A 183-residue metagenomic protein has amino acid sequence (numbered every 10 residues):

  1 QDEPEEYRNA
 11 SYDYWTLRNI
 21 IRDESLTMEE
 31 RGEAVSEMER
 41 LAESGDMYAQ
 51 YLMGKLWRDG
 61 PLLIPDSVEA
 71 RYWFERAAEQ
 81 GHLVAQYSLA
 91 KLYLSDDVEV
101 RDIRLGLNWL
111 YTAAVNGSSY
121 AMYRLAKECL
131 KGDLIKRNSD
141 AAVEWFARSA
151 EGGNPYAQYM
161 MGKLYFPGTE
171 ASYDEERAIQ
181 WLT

Functional and structural regions predicted by a protein language model:
Q1-N9: Long, contiguous interaction/recruitment modules in multidomain scaffold/adaptor proteins
N9, D13, D23-E24, E30 (+11 more regions): Short helix-capping/linker turns of helical repeat alpha-solenoids
Y14-W15, Y51, Y72, Y87 (+4 more regions): TPR/TPR-like alpha-solenoid signature
T16-D23, L52-D59, S88-S95, R124-K131 (+2 more regions): Hydrophobic face of amphipathic alpha-helices that form TPR/SEL1-like repeat modules and related alpha-solenoid
T27-S36, I64-W73, E99-W109, K136-W145 (+1 more regions): Structural signature of tandem alpha-helical TPR/SEL1-like repeats, specifically the intra-repeat loop/turn
E39-L41, R76-A77, T112-A113, R148-S149: Canonical positions in the second alpha-helix
Y51-L52, S67, Y87-S88, I103 (+4 more regions): Alpha-solenoid helical repeat scaffolds
V68, Y72-V98, R104-T112, Y120 (+1 more regions): A generic tandem-repeat structural signature
